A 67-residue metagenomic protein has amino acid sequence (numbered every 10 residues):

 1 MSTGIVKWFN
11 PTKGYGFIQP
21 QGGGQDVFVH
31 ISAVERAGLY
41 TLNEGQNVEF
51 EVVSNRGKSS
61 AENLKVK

Functional and structural regions predicted by a protein language model:
S2-A33, L39, S60-N63: S1/OB-fold single-stranded RNA-binding interface
G24-D26, V48, K67: Residue-level detector of alpha-helical segments with a strong bias toward transmembrane helices and their helix-loop
A37-E49: Short nucleic-acid-contacting surface segments enriched for D/E, G, S/T with interspersed K/R
N55-K67: OB-fold/S1-family single-stranded nucleic acid-binding modules
